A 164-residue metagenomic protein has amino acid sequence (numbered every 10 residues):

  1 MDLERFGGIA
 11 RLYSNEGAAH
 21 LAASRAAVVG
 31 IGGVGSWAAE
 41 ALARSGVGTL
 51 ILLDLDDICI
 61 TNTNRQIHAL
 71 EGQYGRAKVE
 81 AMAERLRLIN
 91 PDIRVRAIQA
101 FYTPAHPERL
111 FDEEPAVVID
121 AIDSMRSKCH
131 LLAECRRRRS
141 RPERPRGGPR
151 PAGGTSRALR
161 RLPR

Functional and structural regions predicted by a protein language model:
M1-A27: N-terminal charged helix/coil linker that caps or initiates catalytic domains
V28-G30, L53: Conserved N-terminal Rossmann-fold NAD(P)-binding element of oxidoreductases
V34: Hydrophobic/small residue at the entry helix of a nucleotide-binding pocket
A38-A39, M82, L131: Hydrophobic residues within alpha-helices that form the first helical element adjacent to the glycine-rich loop
L42: Aromatic pocket-lining residues of Rossmann-like dinucleotide-binding sites
V47-N90: Glycine-rich phosphate-binding loop and adjoining beta1-alpha1-beta2 segment of Rossmann-like nucleotide-binding folds
G75-A116, I122-M125: A structured beta-alpha segment of the ubiquitous adenosine-cofactor-binding alpha/beta core
P115-R164: E1/E1-like adenylate-forming module used to activate ubiquitin-like modifiers and sulfur-carrier proteins
